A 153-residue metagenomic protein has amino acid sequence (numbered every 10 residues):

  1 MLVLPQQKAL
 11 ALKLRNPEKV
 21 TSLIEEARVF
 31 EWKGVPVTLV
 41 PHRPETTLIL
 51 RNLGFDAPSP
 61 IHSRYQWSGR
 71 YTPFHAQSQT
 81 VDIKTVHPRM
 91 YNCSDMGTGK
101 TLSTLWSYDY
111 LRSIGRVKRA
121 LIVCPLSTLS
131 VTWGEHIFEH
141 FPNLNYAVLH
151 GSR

Functional and structural regions predicted by a protein language model:
M1-E25: Short Lys/Arg-enriched alpha/beta "domain-start" segment
K19-K33, P44-L48, F55-R89, T98-R153: SF2 helicase/translocase NTPase motor core, specifically the RecA-like lobe 1 inter-motif segment between Walker
V37-V40: A short, exposed loop/beta-hairpin motif centered on an aromatic-Gly-Thr core
S94: The Walker A (P-loop) glycine that initiates the GxxxxGKT/S ATP-binding motif of P-loop NTPases
